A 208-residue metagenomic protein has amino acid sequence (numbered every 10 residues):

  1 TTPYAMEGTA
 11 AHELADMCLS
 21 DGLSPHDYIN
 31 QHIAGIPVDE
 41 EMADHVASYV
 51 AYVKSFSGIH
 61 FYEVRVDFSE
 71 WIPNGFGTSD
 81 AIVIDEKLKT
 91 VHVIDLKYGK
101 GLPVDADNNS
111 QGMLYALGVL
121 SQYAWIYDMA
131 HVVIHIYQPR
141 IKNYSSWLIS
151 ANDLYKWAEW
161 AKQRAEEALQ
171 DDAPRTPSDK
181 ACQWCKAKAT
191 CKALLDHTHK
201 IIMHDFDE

Functional and structural regions predicted by a protein language model:
T1-V91, H131: Metal-dependent nuclease catalytic cores that hydrolyze phosphodiester bonds in DNA/RNA, characterized by
T2-P3, P25, P73, V104-D107 (+2 more regions): Short, surface-exposed helix-loop/turn micro-motifs enriched in polar/charged residues
A5-D16, S110-M113, D179-Q183: Non-catalytic, well-ordered alpha-helical scaffold segments
D16, S20, K156-E208: Accessory terminal regions of nucleic-acid processing enzymes
G22-H26, I126-A130, D196, I202: Secondary-structure transition/capping residues
D27-V38, I141-A151, H204-E208: Charged, low-complexity surface segments at secondary-structure and domain boundaries
S57-E167: Mg2+/Mn2+-dependent nuclease catalytic core
